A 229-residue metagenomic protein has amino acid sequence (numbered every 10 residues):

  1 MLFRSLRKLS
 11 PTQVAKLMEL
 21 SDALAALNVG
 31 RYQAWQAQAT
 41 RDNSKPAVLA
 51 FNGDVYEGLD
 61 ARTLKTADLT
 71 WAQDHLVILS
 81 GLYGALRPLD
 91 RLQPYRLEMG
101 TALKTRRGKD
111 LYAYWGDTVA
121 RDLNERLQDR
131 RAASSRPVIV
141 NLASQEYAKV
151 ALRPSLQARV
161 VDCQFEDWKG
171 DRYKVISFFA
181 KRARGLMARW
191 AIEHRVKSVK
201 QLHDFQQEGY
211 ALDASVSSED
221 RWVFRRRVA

Functional and structural regions predicted by a protein language model:
M1-L2: Short, small-residue-biased leader/transition segments that mark boundaries at the very start of proteins
S5-D54: N-terminal accessory alpha/beta regions
A34-A37, A50, E57, L97 (+2 more regions): A generic structural signal for ordered alpha-helices
A39, N43, A47, L59-T70: Short coil/turn segments at secondary-structure boundaries
N52, G58, S80: An amphipathic, hydrophobic-aromatic interaction surface with interspersed Lys/Arg that forms lipid/phosphate-bearing
A61-S217, V223-A229: Internal, well-folded beta-alpha domain core
